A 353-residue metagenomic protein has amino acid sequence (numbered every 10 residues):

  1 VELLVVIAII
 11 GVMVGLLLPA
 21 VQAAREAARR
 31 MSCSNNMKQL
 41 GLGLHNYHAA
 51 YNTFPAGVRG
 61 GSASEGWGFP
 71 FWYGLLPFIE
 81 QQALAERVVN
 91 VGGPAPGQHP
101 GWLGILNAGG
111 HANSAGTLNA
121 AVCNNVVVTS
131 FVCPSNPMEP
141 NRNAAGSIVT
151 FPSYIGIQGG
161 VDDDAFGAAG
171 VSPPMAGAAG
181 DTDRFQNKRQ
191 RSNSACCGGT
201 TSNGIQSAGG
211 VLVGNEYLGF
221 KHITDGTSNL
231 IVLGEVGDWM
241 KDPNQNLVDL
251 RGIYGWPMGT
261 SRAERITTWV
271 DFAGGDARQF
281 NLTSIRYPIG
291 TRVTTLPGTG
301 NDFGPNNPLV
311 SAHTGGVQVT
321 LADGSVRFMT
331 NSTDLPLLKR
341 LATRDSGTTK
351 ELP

Functional and structural regions predicted by a protein language model:
V1-R29, C33, Q39: N-terminal single-pass transmembrane signal-anchor helix
A23-P353: Internal low-complexity, small-residue/proline-rich segments
